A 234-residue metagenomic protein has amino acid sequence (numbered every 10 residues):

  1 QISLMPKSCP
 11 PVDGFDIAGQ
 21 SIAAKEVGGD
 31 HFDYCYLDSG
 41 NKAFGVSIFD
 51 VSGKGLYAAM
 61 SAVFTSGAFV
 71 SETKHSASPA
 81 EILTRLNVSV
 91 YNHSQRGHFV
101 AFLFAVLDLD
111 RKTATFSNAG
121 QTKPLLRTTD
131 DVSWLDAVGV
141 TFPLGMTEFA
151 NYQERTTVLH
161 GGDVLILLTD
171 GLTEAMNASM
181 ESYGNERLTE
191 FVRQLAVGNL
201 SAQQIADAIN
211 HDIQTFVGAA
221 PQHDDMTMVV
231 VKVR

Functional and structural regions predicted by a protein language model:
Q1-I166, T215-R234: … and, occasionally, acidic/histidine-rich disordered N-termini of signaling adaptors
L56-Y57, M176, S201: Secondary-structure boundary/capping motif
G67-H75, A175, Q194, G198: Signal-transmission/dimerization alpha-helices at domain junctions
L126-T129, M176-S182: Cytochrome P450 core scaffold surrounding the K-helix E-X-X-R motif and the conserved "meander" helix-loop region
L144, Y183, L188: Short clusters of hydrophobic/aromatic residues that line enzyme substrate/ligand-binding pockets
G162, E186, R193, L200-F216 (+2 more regions): Non-catalytic regulatory/interaction regions at protein termini and inter-domain linkers
L172: Conserved short acidic donor-positioning loop in nucleotide-sugar-dependent glycosyltransferases
